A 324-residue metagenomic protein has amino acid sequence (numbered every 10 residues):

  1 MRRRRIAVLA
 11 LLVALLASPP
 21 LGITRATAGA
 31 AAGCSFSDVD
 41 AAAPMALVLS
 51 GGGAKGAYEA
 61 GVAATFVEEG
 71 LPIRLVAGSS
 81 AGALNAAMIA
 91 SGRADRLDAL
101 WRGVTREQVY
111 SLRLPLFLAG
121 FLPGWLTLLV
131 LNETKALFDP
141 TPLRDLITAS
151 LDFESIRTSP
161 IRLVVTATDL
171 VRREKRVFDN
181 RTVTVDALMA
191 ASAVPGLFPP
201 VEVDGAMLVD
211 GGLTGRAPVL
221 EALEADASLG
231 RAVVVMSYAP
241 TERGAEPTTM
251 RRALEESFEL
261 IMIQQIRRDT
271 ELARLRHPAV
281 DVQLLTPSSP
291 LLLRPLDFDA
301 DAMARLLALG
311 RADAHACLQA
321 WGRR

Functional and structural regions predicted by a protein language model:
M1-A10: Bacterial N-terminal signal peptides that target proteins for export
L9-P20: Bacterial N-terminal signal peptides
P19-C34: Signal peptide processing junction and immediate N-terminal pro/mature segment of secreted/exported proteins
A31-A43: Extreme N-terminus of proteins, especially the signal/transit-peptide cleavage junction and the first residues
A42-A46, G53-T141, I147, R181-A190 (+1 more regions): Patatin-like phospholipase
L114-V235, E242, H277-T286, P290 (+1 more regions): Active-site-adjacent alpha/beta core region of enzyme catalytic domains
E246-R268: Acidic, Ser/Thr-rich peripheral helices and adjacent loops at domain boundaries
